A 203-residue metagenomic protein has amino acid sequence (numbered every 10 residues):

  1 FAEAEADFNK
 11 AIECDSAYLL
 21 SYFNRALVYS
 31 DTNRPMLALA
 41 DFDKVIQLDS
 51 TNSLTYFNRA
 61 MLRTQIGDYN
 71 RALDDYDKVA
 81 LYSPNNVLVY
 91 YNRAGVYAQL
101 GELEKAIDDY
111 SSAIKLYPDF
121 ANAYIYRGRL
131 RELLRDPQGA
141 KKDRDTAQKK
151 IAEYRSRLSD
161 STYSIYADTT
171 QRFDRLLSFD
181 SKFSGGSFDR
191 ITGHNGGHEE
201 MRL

Functional and structural regions predicted by a protein language model:
F1-L203: Alpha-helical tetratricopeptide repeat
